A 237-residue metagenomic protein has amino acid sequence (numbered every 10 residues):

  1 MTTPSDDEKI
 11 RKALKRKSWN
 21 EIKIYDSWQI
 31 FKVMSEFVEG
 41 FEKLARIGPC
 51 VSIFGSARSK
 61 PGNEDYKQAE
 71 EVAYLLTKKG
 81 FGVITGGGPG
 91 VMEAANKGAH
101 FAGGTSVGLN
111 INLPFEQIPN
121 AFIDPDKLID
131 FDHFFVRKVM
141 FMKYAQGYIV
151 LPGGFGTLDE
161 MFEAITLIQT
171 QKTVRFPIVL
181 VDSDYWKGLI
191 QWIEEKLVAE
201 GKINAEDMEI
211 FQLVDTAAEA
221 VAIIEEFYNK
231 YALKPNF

Functional and structural regions predicted by a protein language model:
T2, K17-L109, Q117-I118: Glycine-rich beta-alpha loop segments
T2-I10, L14, I30, F227: Structural/interface elements that position substrates and couple domains in central-metabolism enzymes
L44-R46, H100, N120-I123, M140-Y144 (+2 more regions): Solvent-exposed alpha-helices and their adjacent loops that cap or buttress functional pockets in soluble metabolic
A57-S59, G153-G154, D184: Residue-level signal for short, function-critical loop segments
G90-V150: Acidic/glycine-enriched connector segments
T105-E116, L151, I165-L189, A205-E206: Short, acidic/small-residue loops that bind anionic groups at enzyme active sites
D132-V181, Y228-K234: Active-site/ligand-binding-proximal alpha/beta "capping" segment
L180-F237: C-terminal functional extensions of proteins
